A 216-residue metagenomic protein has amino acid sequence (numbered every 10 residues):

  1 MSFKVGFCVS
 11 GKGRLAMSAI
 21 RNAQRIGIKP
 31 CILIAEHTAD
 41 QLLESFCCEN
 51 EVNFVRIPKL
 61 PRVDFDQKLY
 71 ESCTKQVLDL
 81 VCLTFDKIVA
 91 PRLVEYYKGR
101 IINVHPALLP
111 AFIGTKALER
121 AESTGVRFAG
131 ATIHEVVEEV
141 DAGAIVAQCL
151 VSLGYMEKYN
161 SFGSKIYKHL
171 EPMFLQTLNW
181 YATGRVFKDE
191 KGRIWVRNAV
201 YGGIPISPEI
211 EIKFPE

Functional and structural regions predicted by a protein language model:
M1-Q41: N-terminal Rossmann-like dinucleotide-binding module
F7-G11, A35, I57-P58, V81-F85: Small/polar loops that bind or transfer phosphate-bearing groups
A16, L43-E44, D66, L118 (+1 more regions): A general structural signal for well-ordered alpha-helical segments in protein cores
A19-R21, S45-C47, L93-Y96, T115: Short amphipathic alpha-helical segments
I26-K68: Short, surface-exposed acidic-centric catalytic microdomains
P30, N53-V55, L80, I101 (+1 more regions): Hydrophobic beta-strand scaffold residues
E36, C82-Y201, P205-K213: Donor/substrate-binding cores of folate-linked one-carbon enzymes
Q67-V77: Short, well-structured alpha-helical segments in soluble
